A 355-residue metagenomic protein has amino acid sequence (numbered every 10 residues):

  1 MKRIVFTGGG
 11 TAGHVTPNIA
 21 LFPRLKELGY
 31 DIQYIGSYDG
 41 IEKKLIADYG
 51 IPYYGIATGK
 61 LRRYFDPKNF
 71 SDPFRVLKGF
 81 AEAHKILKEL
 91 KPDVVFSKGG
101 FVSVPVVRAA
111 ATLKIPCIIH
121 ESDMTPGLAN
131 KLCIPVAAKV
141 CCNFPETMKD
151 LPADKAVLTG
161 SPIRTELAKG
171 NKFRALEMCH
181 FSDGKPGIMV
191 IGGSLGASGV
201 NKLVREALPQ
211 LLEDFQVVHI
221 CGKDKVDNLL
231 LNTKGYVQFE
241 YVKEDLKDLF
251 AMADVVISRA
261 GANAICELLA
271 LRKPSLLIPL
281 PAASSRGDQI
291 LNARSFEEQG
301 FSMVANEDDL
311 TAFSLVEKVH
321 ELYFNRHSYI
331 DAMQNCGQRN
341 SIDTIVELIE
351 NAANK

Functional and structural regions predicted by a protein language model:
R3, D31, P52, A111-F173 (+1 more regions): Active-site-proximal region of nucleotide-activated glycan assembly enzymes, centered on histidine/acidic-rich loops
R3-G8, K26-R75, H84, N306-D308: Conserved nucleotide-sugar phosphate-binding/catalytic loop shared by glycosyltransferases and other
G40, L45, Y49, K172-R174 (+3 more regions): Donor-nucleotide binding loops and adjacent catalytic segments primarily of GT-B fold Leloir glycosyltransferases
E82-V95, S103-I118, K131-V136: Glycosyltransferases and closely related glycan-assembly transferases that use nucleotide-activated donors
P92-V94, F239, A251-C266, K273-P274: Acidic donor-binding loop of glycosyltransferase active sites
P281-K318: Change "using UDP/GDP/dTDP sugars" to "using nucleotide sugars
E321, Q338-K355: C-terminal alpha-helical cap of glycosyltransferases
H327-R339: A short, well-ordered alpha-helix in the C-terminal region of glycosyltransferases
